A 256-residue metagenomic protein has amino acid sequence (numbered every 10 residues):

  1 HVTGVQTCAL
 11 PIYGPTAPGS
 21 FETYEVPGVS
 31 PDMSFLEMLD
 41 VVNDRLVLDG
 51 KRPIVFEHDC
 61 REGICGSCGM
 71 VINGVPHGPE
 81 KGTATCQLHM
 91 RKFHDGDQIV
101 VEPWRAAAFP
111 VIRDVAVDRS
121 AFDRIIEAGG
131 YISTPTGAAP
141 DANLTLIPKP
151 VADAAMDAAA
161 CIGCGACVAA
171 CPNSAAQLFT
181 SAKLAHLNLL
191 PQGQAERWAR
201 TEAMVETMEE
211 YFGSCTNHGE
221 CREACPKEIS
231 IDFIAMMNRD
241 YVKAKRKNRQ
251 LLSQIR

Functional and structural regions predicted by a protein language model:
H1-C8: Single conserved hydrophobic/aromatic residue that forms the stacking wall/gate of nucleotide- or nucleobase-binding
A9-P15: Short polar catalytic/cofactor-binding loops
F21-M33: Short, contiguous acidic and Ser/Thr-rich linear segments
V26-P27, I72-G74: Short strand-turn-strand beta-turns centered on an Asx-Gly dipeptide
M33-R52, I99-R256: Ferredoxin-type iron-sulfur electron-transfer modules in oxidoreductases and energy-metabolism complexes
V55-S67: Short, structured protein-protein interaction patches enriched in aromatics and acidic/basic residues, typified by
G74-H94: S4-like RNA-binding module at protein N-termini
